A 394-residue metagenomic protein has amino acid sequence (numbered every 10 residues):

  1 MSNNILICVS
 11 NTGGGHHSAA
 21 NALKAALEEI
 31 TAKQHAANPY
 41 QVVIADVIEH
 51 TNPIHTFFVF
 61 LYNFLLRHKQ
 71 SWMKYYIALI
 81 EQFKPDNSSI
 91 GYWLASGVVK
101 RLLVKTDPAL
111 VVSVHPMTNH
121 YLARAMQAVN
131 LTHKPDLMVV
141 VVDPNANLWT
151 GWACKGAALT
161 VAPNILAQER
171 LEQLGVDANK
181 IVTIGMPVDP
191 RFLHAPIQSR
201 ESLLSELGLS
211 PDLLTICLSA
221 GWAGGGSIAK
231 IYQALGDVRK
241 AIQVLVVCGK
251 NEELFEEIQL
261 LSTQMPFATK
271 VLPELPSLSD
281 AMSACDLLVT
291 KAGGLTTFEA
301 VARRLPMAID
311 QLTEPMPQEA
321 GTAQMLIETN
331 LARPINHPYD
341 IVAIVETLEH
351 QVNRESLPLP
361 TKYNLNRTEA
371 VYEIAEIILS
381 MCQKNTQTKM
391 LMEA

Functional and structural regions predicted by a protein language model:
V9-N21, G226: A short, glycine/small-residue-rich beta-strand->loop->alpha-helix junction that serves as a flexible
A19, Y75-G175, K180: Active-site and donor-binding regions of nucleotide-sugar-utilizing enzymes
A22-E29, K33-T106: Conserved N-terminal ligand/cofactor-binding loop architecture of enzyme catalytic domains
A158-W222, N251: A nucleotide-sugar donor-handling region in carbohydrate enzymes
S199-E201, L209-A284: Donor-nucleotide binding loops and adjacent catalytic segments primarily of GT-B fold Leloir glycosyltransferases
S283-A292: Acidic donor-binding loop of glycosyltransferase active sites
T297-A343: Catalytic binding pocket for nucleotide-activated donors in carbohydrate/polymer assembly enzymes
V352-A394: C-terminal amphipathic helix plus adjacent low-complexity, charged tail appended to glycosyltransferase catalytic
